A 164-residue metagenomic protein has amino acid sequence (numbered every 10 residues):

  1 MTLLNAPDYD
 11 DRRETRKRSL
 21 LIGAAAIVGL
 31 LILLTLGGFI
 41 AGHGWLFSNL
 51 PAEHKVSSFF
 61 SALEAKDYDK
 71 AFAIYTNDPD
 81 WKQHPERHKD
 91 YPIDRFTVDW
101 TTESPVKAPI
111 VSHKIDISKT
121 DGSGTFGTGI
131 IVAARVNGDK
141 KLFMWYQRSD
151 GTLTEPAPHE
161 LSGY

Functional and structural regions predicted by a protein language model:
T2, D11-E14, S19-L20, A133-Y164: Short beta-strand edge/turn micro-motifs at domain boundaries
L3-S61, A65: Short, low-complexity N-terminal intrinsically disordered segments enriched in polar/charged residues
L4, T102, V106, L153-E155: Compositionally biased, intrinsically disordered/low-complexity regions enriched for serine, proline and threonine
S58, D69-R135: Short solvent-exposed beta->alpha transition segments
F59-L63, I74, K140, T152-T154: Broad hydrophobic/π-residue packing in well-ordered secondary structure
L63-E64, W100, I130, Q147: Prokaryotic Sec-type signal peptides and long signal-anchor helices with extended Leu/Ile/Val-rich h-regions
